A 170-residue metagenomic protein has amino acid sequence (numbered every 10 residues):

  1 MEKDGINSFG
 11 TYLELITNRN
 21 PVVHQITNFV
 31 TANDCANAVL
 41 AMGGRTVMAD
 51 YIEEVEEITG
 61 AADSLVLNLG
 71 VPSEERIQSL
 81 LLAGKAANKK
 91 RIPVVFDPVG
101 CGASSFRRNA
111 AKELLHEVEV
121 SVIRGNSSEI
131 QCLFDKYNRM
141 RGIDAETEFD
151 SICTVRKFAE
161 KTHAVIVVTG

Functional and structural regions predicted by a protein language model:
M1-L81, A86-N88, C153-G170: Small-residue (G/A/S/T)-rich helix-start motifs and N-terminal tracts that mark the onset
P21, L40-A41, L65-G70, V95-V99 (+1 more regions): Short, basic, glycine/proline-bearing loop/turn elements
V55, C101-G102, E129-C132: Short gly/pro/ser/thr-enriched loop/turn and capping motifs at secondary-structure boundaries
N68, R76-G125: Glycine/small-residue-rich loop that forms an oxyanion/phosphate-binding "nest" at active or ligand-binding sites
F106-G170: Conserved phosphate/ATP/ADP-binding segment of small-molecule kinases
